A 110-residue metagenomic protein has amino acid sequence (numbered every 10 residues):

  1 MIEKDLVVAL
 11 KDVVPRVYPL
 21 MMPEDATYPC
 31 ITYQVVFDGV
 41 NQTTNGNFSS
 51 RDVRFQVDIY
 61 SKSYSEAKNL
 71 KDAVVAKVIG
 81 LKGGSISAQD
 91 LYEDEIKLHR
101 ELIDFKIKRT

Functional and structural regions predicted by a protein language model:
M1-Y18, D25, V35-T110: Charged, amphipathic alpha-helical segments and their flanking helix caps
